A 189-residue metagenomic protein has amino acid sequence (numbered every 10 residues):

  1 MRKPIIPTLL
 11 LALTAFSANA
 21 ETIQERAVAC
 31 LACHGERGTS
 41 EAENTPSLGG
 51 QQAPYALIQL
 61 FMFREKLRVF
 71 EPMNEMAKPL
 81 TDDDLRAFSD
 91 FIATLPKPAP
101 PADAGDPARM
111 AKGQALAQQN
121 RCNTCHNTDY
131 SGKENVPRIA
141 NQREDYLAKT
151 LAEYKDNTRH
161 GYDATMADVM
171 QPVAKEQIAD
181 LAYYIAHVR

Functional and structural regions predicted by a protein language model:
M1-P7: Bacterial N-terminal signal peptides that target proteins for export
P7-A15: Bacterial N-terminal signal peptides
N19-R37, P100-P101, G105-T128, R143: Sequence/structural segment immediately N-terminal to covalent heme-attachment motifs in c-type and related
G38-V69, N74-L80, Q114, Q118 (+3 more regions): Gly/Gly-Pro-rich "capping" loops immediately C-terminal to redox-active cysteine motifs in periplasmic/lumenal
T39-S40, V69, T94-A108, D129-P137 (+2 more regions): Inter-heme linker and motif-flanking segments adjacent to c-type heme-binding CXXCH motifs in c-type cytochromes
K78-P100, D145, Q171-R189: C-terminal capping alpha-helices of c-type cytochrome domains
